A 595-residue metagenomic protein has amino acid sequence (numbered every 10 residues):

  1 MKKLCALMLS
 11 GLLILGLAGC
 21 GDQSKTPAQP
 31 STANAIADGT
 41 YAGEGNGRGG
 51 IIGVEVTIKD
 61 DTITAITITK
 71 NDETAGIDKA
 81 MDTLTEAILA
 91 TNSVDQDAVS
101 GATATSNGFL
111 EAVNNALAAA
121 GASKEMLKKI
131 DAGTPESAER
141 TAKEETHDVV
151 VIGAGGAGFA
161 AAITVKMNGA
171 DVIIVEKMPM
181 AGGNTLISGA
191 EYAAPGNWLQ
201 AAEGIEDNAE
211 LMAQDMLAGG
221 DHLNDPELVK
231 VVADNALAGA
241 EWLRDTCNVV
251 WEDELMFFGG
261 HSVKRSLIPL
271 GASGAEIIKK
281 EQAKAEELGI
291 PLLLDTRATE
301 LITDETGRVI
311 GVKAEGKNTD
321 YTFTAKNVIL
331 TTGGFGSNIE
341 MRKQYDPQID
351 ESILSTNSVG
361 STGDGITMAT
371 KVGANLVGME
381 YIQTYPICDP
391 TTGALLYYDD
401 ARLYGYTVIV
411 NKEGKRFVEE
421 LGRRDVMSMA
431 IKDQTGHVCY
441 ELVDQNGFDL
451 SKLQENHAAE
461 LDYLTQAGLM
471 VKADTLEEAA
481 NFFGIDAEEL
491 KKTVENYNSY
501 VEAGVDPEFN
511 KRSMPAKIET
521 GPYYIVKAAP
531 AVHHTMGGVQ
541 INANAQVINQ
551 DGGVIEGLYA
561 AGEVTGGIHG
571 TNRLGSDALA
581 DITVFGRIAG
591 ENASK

Functional and structural regions predicted by a protein language model:
P30-G133: Active-site- and interface-proximal helix/loop "cap" or "latch" segments in soluble metabolic and energy-transducing
A138-A157, I173: Beta1/beta-strand and adjacent pyrophosphate-binding region of the FAD-binding site in flavoprotein oxidoreductases
E144-H147, K317-N327, V554: Core beta-strand elements of the Rossmann-like FAD/NAD(P) dinucleotide-binding domain in flavoenzyme oxidoreductases
M167-I187: Glycine-rich FAD pyrophosphate-binding loop
M180-P291, R297, I409-R416, L421 (+1 more regions): Conserved N-terminal/central alpha/beta ligand/cofactor-binding core
E300, E489-N572: A glycine-rich dinucleotide-binding beta-alpha-beta segment and adjacent secondary-structure elements that constitute
G316, F323-D389, F585-I588: Glycine-rich loop(s) and the adjacent beta-strand/alpha-helix scaffold that form part
I366-M368, A374-I485: An anion/pyrophosphate-binding glycine-rich loop and adjacent beta-alpha core in soluble alpha-beta enzymes
